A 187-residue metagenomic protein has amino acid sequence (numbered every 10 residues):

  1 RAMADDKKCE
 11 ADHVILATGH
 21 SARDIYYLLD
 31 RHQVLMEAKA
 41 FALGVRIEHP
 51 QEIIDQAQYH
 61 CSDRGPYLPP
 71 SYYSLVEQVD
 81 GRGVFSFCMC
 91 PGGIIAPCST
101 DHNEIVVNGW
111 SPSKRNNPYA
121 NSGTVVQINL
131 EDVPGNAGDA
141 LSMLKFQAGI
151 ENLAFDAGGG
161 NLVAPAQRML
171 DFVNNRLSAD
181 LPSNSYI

Functional and structural regions predicted by a protein language model:
R1-I187: Residues forming the flavin
